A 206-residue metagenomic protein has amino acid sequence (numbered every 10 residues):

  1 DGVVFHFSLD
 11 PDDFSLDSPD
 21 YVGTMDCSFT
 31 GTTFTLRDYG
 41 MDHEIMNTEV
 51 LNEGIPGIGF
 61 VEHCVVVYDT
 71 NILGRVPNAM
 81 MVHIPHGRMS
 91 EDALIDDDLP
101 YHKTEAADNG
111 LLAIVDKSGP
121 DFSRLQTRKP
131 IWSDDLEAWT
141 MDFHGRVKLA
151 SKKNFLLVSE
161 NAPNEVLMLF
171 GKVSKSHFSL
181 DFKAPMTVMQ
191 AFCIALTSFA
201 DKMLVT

Functional and structural regions predicted by a protein language model:
D1-T206: Cationic, beta-structured binding surfaces that engage anionic biopolymers and membranes
